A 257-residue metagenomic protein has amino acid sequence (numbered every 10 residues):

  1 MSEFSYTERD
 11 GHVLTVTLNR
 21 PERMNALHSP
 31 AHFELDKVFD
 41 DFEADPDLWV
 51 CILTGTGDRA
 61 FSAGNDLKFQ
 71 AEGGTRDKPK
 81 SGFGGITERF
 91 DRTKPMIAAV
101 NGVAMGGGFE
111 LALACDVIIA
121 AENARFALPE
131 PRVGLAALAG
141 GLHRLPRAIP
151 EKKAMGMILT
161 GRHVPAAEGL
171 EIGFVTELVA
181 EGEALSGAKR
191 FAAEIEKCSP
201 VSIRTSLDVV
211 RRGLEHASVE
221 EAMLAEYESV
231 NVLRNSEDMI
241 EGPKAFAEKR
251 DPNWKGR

Functional and structural regions predicted by a protein language model:
M1-D58, G182, S186: Conserved CoA-thioester-binding segment of acyl-CoA-metabolizing enzymes
M1-S2, K244-R257: Terminal low-complexity tails and localization/encapsulation signals of metabolic enzymes
V16, R20, E34-L35, L53 (+6 more regions): Terminal peptide-recognition signature
G55-R92, R132-L135, L214-A217: Glycine- (often His-adjacent) and acidic-residue-rich active-site loop that binds/positions the CoA thioester
D58-S62, M105, A127, V210: Short, active-site-adjacent cap segments at secondary-structure transitions
F83-T93, A99, M105-L159, E171-I172 (+1 more regions): CoA-thioester-processing core
I119-A124, A166, V175-L224, N231 (+2 more regions): C-terminal long alpha-helix characteristic of the crotonase
R162-E168: Acidic, divalent-metal-coordinating active-site segment for phosphoryl/phosphodiester hydrolysis, typified by short
